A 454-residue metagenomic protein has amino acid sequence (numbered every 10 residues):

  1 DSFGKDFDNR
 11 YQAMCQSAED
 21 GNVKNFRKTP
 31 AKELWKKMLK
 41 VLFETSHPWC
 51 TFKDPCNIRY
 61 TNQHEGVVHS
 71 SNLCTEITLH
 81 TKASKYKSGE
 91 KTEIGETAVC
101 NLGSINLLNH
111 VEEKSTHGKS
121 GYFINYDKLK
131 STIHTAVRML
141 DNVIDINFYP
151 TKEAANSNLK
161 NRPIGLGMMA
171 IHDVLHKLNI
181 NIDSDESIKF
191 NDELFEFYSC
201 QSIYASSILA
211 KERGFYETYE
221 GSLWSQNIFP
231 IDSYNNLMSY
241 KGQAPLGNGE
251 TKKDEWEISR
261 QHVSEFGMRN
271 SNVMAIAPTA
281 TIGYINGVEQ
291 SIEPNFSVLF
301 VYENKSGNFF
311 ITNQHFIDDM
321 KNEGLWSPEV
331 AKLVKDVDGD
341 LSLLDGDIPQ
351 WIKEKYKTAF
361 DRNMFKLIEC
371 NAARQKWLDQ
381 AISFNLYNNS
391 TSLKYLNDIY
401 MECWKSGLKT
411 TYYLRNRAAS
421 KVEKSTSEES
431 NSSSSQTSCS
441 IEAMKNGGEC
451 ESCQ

Functional and structural regions predicted by a protein language model:
D1-T45, K53, S239-G242: Polar, glycine-rich mid-to-C-terminal structural blocks that act as macromolecule-binding/assembly scaffolds
G4-Q12, T132-A155, L159, N181-T279 (+3 more regions): Internal maturation/activation junctions in enzymes
K5, W49-T51, N57-N62, L108-E112 (+7 more regions): Flexible loop/turn segments at secondary-structure boundaries
C15-A18, M38-L42, N106-N109, L129-F148 (+10 more regions): Structural signal for hydrophobic packing residues in well-ordered secondary-structure cores of soluble enzyme domains
N25-T29, L39, E65, G89-T97 (+10 more regions): Alpha-helix capping and helix-loop boundary segments enriched in small/acidic/polar residues
L42-N158, M168-L178, V288-H315, D319 (+1 more regions): Function-dense linear segments that define catalytic or interfacial modules in macromolecule-processing proteins
T75-T81, L140-D145, F215, L246-K253 (+1 more regions): Catalytic alpha/beta core of large soluble enzyme barrels
S425-Q454: Acidic, low-complexity intrinsically disordered tails
